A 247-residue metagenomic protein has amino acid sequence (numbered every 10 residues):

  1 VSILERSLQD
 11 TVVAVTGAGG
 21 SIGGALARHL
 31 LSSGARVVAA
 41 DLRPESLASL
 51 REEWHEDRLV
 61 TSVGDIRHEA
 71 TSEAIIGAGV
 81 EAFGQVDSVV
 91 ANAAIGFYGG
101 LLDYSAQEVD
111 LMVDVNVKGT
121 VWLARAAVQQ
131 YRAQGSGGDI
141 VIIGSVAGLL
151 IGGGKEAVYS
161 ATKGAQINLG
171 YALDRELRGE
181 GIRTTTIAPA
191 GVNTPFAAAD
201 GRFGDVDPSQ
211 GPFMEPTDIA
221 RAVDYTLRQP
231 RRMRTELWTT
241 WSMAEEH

Functional and structural regions predicted by a protein language model:
E5-V37: Canonical Rossmann dinucleotide-binding motif of NAD(H)/NADP(H)-dependent dehydrogenases/reductases, specifically
G100-L101, E108-V113: Substrate-binding pocket helix/loop in short-chain dehydrogenase/reductase
Y104, I151-S160, A172: Active-site loop-to-helix junction immediately N-terminal to the catalytic Tyr of the SDR YXXXK motif in Rossmann-fold
A124, T162: Active-site helix of classical SDR
Q129, Y171, R175-E176: Alpha-helical segment proximal to the catalytic Tyr-Lys
S145: Residue(s) in the substrate-gating loop at a strand-loop-helix junction that position the organic substrate next
G179-I182, T186-I187, V206-H247: C-terminal helical subdomain
